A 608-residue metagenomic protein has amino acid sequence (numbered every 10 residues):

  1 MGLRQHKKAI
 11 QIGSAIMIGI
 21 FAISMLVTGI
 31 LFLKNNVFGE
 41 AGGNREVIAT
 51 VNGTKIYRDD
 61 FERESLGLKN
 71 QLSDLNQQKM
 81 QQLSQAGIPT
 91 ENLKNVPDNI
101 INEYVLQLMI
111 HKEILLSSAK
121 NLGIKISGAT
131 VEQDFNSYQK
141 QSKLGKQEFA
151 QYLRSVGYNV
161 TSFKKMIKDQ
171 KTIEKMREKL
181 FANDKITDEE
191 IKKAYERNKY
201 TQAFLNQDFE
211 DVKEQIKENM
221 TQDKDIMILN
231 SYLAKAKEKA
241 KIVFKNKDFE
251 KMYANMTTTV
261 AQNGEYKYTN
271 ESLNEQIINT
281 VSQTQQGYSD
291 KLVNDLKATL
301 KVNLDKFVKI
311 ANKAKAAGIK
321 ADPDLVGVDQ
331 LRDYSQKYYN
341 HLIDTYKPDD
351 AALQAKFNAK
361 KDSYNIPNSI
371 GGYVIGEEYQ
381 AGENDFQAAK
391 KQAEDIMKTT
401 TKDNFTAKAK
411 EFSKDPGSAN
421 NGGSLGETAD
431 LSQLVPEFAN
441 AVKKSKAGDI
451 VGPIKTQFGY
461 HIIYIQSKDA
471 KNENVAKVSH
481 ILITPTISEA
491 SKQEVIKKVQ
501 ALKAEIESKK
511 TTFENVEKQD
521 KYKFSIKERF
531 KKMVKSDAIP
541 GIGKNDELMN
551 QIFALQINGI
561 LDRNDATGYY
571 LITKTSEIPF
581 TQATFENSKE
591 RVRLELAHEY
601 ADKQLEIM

Functional and structural regions predicted by a protein language model:
M1-E103, Q107, S137, Q151 (+10 more regions): Short, low-structural-confidence N-terminal segments
S14, S24-T28, T90-V96, K199-E218 (+10 more regions): Peptidyl-prolyl cis-trans isomerase
M17-L31, V96-A119, T130-V131, Y158 (+15 more regions): Solvent-exposed aromatic/hydrophobic patches embedded in short alpha-helical segments
A49-Y57, S118, L122-G128: Aromatic- and charge-enriched surface segment that lines or borders ligand/interaction sites
A150-E178, N183-E214, I242-G287, N294-T299 (+5 more regions): Proteostasis/folding factors centered on peptidyl-prolyl cis-trans isomerases
S445, T484-S488, Q500-M608: Interaction-prone hydrophobic/basic patches in short secondary-structure elements
